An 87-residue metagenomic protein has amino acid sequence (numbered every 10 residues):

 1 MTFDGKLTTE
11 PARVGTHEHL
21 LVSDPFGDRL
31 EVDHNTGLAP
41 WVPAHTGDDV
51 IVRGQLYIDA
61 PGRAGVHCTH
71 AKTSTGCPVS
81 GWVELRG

Functional and structural regions predicted by a protein language model:
M1-G15: Structural detector for short beta-strands of small beta-barrel domains
V14-E18, G76-V79: A short, compositionally biased
H19-P25: Short, acidic/hydrophobic/Gly-rich beta-strand patch recurrent on exposed beta strands that often constitutes part
D28-N35: A short macromolecule-binding patch
N35-L38, G62: Acidic, glycine-rich flexible loop segments
L38-R53: Short nucleic-acid-contacting surface segments enriched for D/E, G, S/T with interspersed K/R
Y57-G87: OB-fold/S1-family single-stranded nucleic acid-binding modules
